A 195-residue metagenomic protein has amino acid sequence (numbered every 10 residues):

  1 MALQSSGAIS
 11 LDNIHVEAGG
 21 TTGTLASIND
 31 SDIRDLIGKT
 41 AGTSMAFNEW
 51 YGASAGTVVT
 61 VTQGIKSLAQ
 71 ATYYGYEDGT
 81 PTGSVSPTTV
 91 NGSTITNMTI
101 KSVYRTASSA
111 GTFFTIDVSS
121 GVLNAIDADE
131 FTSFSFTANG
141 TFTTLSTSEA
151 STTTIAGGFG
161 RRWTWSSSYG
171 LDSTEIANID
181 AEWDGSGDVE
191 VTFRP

Functional and structural regions predicted by a protein language model:
A2-P195: Glycine-biased low-complexity/repetitive sequence motifs
